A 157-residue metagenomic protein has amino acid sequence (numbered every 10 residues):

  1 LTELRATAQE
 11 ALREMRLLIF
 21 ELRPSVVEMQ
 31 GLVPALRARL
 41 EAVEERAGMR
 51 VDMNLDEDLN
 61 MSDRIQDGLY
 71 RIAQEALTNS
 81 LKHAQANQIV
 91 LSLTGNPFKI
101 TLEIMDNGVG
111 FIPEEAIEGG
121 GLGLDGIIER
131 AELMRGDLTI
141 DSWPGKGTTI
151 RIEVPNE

Functional and structural regions predicted by a protein language model:
L1-E157: Coiled-coil dimerization/phosphotransfer module
